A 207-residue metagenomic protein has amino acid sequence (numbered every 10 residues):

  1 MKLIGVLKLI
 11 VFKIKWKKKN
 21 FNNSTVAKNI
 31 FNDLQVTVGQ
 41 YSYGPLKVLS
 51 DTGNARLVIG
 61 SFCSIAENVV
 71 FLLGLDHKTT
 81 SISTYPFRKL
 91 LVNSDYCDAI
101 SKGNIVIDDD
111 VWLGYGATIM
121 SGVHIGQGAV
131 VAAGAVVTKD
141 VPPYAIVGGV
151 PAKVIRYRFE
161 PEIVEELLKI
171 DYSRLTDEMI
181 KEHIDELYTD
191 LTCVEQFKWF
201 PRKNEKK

Functional and structural regions predicted by a protein language model:
M1-N29: Membrane-proximal basic amphipathic "stem/tether" segments
L7, F87-G114, T118-I119, P151-K207: C-terminal segments of enzyme domains that contribute to small-molecule binding surfaces
F21, T25-N32, V36-G44: N-terminal segments that cap or nucleate solenoid repeat domains
V26-A27, Y43-S121, R158: Flexible, glycine/small-residue-enriched loop-and-beta-strand segment within the central core of proteins
Q40-Y41, S61, I107-D109, I125-G128 (+1 more regions): Structural motif
V130-A132, V136: A generic "structured core" feature
P143, G148-P151: Acidic, glycine-centered active-site loop in nucleotide-sugar glycosyltransferases
